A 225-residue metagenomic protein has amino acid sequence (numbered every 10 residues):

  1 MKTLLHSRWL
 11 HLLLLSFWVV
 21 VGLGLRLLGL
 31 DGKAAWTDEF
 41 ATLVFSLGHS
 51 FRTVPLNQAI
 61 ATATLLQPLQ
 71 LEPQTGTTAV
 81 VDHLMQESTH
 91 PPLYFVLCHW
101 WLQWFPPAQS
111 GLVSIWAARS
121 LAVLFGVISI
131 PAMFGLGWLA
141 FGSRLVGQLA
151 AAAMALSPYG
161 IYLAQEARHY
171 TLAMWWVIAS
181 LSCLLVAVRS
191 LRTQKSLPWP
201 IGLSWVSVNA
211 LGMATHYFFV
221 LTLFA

Functional and structural regions predicted by a protein language model:
K2-L5, A140, L185-L203: Membrane-interface junctions at the ends of membrane-embedded or membrane-associated helices
H6-P68: Transmembrane signal-anchor helices characteristic of membrane glycosylation enzymes that use polyprenol
L47-Y94, C98-I115: Interfacial juxtamembrane loops and adjacent helix segments that form the catalytic/substrate-binding surfaces
W100, L156, G160, L172-R192 (+1 more regions): Specific aromatic-rich, kink-prone transmembrane helix
V113, M133-L156, W175: Transmembrane-helix signature of polytopic, membrane-embedded enzymes that assemble or transfer cell-envelope glycans
A117-F141: Transmembrane-helix motifs of polytopic, lipid-linked glycan transferases
Q165-H169: Short acidic/glycine- and proline-prone juxtamembrane loop motifs at membrane-interface regions of multi-pass membrane
P198-Y217: Membrane-interface alpha helices of multi-pass inner-membrane proteins
